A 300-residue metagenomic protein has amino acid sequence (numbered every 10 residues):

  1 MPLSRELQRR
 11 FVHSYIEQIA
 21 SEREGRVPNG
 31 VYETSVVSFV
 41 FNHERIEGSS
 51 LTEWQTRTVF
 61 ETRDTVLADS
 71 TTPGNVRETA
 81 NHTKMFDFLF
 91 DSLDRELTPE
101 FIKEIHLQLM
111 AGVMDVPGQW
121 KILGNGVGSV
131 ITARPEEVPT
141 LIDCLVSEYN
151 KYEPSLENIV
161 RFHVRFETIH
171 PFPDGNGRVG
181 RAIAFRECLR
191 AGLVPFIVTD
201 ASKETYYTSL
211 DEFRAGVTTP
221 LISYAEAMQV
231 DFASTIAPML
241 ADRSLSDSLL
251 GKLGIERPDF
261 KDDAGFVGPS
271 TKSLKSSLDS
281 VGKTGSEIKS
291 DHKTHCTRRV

Functional and structural regions predicted by a protein language model:
M1-D174, R178-V300: FIC/Doc superfamily catalytic core
